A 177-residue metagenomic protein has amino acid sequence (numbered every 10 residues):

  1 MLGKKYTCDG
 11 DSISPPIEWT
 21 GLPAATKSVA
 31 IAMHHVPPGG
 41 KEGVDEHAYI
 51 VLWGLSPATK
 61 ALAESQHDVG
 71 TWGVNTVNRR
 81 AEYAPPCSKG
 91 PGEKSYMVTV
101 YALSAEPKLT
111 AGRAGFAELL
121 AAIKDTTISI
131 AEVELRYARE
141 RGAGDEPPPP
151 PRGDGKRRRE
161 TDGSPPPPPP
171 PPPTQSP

Functional and structural regions predicted by a protein language model:
M1-P177: N-terminus-centered regions that define maturation/targeting leaders and the start of the first functional domain
